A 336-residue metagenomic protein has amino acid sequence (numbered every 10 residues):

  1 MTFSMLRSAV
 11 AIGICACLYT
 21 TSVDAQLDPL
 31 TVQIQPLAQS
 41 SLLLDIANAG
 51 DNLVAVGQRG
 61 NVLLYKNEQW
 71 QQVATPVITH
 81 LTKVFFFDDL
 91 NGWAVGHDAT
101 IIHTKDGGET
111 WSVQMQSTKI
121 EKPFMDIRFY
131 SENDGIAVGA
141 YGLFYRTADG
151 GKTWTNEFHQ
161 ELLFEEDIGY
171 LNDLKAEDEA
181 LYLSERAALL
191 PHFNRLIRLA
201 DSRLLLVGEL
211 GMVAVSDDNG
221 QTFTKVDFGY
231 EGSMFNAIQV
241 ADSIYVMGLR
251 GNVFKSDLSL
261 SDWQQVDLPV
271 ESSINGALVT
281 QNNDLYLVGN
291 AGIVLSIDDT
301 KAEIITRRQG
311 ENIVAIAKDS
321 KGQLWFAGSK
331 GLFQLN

Functional and structural regions predicted by a protein language model:
M1-V10: Bacterial N-terminal signal peptides that target proteins for export
A11-C15: Hydrophobic helical h-region of N-terminal Sec-dependent signal peptides in bacterial secretory/periplasmic proteins
T20-S22: N-terminal signal peptide c-region/cleavage motif recognized by signal peptidases
A25-N336: Residue-level hotspots at or immediately adjacent to binding/recognition sites across diverse folds
